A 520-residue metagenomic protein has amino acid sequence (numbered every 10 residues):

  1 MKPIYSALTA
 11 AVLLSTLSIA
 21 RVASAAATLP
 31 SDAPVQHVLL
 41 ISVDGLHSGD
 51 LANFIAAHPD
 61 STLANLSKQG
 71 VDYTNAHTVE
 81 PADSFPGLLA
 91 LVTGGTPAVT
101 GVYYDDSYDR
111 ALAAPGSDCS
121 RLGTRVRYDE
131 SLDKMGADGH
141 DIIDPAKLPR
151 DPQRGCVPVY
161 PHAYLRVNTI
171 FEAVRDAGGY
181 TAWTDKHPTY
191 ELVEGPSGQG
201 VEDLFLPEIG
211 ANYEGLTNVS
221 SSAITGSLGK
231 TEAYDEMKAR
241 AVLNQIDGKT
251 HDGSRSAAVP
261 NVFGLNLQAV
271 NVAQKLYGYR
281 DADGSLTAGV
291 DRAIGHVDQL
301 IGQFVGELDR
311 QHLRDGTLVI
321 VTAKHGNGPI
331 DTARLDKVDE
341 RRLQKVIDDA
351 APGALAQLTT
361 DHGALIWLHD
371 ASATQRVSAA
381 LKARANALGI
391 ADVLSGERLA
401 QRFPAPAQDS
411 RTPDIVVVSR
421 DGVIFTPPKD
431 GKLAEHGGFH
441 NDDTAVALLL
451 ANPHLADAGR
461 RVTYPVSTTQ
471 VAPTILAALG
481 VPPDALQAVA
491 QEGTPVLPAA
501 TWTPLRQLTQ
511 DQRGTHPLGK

Functional and structural regions predicted by a protein language model:
P3-A23: Gram-negative bacterial Sec-dependent N-terminal signal peptides
L51-D106, Y180-A182: Short, structured active-site-proximal loop/turn typified by the sulfatase FGly-forming signature C/S-X-P-X-R
T74-V92, T184-E194, N266, V489-L497: Short, solvent-exposed turn/loop segments enriched in Gly/Ser/Thr/Pro and often Arg
A90-P158, H162-N168, D176-A241, G264-Q268 (+2 more regions): Surface-exposed loop and adjacent secondary-structure segments within mature catalytic domains
R150, A163-N168, G353-A478: Active-site neighborhoods of enzymes that stabilize oxyanions during catalysis
H187-A211, K249-H296, Q303, A333-L335: Active-site His/acidic residue clusters
H296-V338, I475: Metal-dependent active-site segment of extracytoplasmic phospho-/sulfohydrolases and closely related
A383-I415, V481-G519: Polar, surface-exposed loop/tail segments that function as active-site lids or cofactor/substrate-recognition elements
